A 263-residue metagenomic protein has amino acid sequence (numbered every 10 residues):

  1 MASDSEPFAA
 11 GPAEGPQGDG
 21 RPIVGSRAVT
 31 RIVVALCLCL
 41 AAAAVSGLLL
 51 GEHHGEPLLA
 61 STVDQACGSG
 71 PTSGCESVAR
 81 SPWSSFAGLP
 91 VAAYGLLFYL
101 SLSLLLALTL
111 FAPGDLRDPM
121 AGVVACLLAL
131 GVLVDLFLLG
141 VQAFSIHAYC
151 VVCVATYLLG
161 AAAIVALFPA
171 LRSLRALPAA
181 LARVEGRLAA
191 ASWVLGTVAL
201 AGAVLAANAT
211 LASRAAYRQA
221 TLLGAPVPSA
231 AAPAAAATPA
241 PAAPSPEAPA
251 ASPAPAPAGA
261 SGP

Functional and structural regions predicted by a protein language model:
A2-A234: Membrane-interfacial helix-loop segments of redox and metal-homeostasis proteins, especially TM-loop-TM junctions
A225-G262: N-terminal "domain-start" segment that seeds a small globular fold
